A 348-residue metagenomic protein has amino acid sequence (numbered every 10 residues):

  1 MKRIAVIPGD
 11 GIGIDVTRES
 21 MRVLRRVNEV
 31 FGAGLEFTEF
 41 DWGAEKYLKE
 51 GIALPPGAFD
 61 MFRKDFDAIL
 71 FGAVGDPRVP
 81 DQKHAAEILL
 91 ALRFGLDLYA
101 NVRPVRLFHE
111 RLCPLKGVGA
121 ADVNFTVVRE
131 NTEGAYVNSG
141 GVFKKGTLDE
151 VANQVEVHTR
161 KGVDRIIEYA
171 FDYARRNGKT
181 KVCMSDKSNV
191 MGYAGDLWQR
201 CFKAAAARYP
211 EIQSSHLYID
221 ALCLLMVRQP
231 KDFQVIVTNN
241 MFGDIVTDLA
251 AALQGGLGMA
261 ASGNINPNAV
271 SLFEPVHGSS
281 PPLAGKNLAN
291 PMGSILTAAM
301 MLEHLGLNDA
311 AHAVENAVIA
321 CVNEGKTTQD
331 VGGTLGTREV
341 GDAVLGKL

Functional and structural regions predicted by a protein language model:
R3-I12, L70-G75, V182-S188, L296-E303: Short glycine-rich or small-residue beta-strand-to-loop segments that form or flank ligand, phosphate, metal/Fe-S
A5-R22, V27, T147-D220: Glycine-rich phosphate/diphosphate-binding loop of Rossmann-like nucleotide-binding domains
D10-G13, D67, V128, A170 (+5 more regions): Buried hydrophobic positions in well-ordered alpha/beta secondary-structure cores of metabolic enzymes
R25, E29, F94-N101, L107 (+10 more regions): Generic secondary-structure signature for well-ordered alpha-helical cores
V30-P56, M226: N-terminal beta-loop-helix "entrance" segment that forms/cooperates in small-molecule cofactor or anionic ligand
Y47-K144, L148-N153, M241: N-terminal glycine-rich phosphate/adenylate-binding segment common to multiple enzyme folds
L48, R103, L225-K326: Glycine-rich phosphate/nucleotide-binding loop
N138-M184, S188-M191, N308, A313 (+1 more regions): Glycine-rich phosphate/pyrophosphate-binding loop and the adjoining helix
